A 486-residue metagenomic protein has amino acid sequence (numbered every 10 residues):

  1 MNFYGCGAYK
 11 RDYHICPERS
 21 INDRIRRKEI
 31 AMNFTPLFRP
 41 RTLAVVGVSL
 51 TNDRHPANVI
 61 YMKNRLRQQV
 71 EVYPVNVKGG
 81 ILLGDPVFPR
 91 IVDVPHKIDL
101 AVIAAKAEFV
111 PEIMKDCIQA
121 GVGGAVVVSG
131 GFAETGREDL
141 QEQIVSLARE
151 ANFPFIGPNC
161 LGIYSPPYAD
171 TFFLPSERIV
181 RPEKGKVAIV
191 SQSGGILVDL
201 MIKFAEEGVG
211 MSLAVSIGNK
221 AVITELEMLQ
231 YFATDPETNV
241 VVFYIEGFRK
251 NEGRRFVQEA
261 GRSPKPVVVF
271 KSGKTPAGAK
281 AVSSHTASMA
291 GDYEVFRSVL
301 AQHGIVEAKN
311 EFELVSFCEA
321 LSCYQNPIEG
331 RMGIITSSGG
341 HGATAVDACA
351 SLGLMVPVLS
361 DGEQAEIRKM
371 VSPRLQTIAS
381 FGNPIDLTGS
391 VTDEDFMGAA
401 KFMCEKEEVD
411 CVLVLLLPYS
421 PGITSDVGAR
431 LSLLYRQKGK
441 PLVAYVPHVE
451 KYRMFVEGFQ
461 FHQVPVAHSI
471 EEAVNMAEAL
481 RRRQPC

Functional and structural regions predicted by a protein language model:
S20, R24-C486: Catalytic-core regions of core metabolic enzymes, especially those transforming organic acids/acyl-group intermediates
